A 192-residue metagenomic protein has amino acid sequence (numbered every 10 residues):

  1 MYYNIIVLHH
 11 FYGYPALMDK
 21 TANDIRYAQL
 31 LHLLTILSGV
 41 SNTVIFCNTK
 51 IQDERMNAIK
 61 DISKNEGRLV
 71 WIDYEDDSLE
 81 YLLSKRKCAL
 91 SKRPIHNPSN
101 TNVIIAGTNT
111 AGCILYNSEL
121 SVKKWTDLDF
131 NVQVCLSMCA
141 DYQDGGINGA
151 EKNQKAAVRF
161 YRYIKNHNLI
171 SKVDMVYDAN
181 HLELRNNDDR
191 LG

Functional and structural regions predicted by a protein language model:
Y2-Y3, F11-M18, G39-V40, I51-G192: Active-site-adjacent betaalpha module
Y3-N4, A16-T49: A short alpha/beta connector and helix-capping loop motif
